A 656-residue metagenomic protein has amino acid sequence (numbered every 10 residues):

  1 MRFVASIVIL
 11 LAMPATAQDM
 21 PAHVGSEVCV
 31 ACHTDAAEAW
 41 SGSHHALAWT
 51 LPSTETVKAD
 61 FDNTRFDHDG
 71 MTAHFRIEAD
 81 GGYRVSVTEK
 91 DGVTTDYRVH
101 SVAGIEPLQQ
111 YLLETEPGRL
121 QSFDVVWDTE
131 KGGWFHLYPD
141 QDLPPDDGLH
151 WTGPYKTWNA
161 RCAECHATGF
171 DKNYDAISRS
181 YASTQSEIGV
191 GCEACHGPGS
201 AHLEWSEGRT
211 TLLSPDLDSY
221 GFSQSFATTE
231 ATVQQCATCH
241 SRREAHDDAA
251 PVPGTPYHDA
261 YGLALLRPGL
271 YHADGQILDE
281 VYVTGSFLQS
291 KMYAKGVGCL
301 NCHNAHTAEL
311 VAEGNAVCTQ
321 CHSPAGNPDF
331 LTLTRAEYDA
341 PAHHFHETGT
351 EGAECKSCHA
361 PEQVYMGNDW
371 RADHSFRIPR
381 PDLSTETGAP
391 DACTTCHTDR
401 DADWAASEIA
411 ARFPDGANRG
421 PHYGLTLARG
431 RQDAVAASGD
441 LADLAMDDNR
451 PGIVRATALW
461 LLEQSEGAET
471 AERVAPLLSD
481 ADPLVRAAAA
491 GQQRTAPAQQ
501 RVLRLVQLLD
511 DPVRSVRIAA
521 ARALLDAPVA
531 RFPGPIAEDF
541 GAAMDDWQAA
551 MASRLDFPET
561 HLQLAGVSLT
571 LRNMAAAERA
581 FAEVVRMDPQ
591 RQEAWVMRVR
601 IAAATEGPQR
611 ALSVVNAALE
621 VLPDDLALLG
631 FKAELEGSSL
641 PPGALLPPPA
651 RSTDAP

Functional and structural regions predicted by a protein language model:
E27, D35-G104, Q110-T115, S122-D124 (+4 more regions): Primarily the internal scaffold of c-type cytochrome electron-transfer domains, especially repeated/multiheme c-type
P421-Q432, I453-E466, P476, L484-A498 (+7 more regions): Structural detector for internal amphipathic alpha-helices that build alpha-solenoid repeat scaffolds
V435-A445, G467-S479, P497-L509, R531-Q548 (+1 more regions): Amphipathic alpha-helical scaffolding segments comprising HEAT/armadillo-like alpha-solenoid repeats
M446-R450, L478-L484, L509-S515, S553-L555: Short coil turns that connect the paired helices of HEAT/ARM alpha-solenoid repeats
A550, E583-V584, A617-A618, P648-P649: Canonical positions in the second alpha-helix
L555-D556, P589, P623, A650-D654: Short coil turns that delineate tetratricopeptide repeat
